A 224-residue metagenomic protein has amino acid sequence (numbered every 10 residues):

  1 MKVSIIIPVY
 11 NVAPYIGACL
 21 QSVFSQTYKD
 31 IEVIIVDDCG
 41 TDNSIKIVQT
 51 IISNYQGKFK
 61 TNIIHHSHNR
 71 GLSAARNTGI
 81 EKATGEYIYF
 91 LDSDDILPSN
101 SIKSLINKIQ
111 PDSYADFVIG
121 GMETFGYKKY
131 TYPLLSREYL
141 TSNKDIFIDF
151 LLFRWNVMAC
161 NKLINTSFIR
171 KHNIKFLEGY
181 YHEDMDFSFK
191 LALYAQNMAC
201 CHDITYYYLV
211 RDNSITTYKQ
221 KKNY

Functional and structural regions predicted by a protein language model:
M1-Y224: Nucleotide-sugar donor-binding/catalytic module of glycosyltransferases that assemble extracellular/cell-envelope
